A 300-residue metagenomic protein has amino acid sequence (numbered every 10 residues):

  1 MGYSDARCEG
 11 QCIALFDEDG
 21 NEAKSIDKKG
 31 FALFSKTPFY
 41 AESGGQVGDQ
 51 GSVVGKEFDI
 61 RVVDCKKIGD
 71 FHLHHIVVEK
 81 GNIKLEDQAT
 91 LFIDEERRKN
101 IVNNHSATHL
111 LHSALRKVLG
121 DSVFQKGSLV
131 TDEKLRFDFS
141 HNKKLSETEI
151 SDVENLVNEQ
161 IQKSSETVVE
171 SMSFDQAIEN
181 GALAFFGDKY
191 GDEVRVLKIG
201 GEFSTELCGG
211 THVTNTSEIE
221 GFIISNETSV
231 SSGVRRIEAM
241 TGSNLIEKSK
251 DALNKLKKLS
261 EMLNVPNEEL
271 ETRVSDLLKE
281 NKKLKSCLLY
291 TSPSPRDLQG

Functional and structural regions predicted by a protein language model:
M1-S292, R296: A glycine- and charged-residue-rich anion-binding loop/surface
